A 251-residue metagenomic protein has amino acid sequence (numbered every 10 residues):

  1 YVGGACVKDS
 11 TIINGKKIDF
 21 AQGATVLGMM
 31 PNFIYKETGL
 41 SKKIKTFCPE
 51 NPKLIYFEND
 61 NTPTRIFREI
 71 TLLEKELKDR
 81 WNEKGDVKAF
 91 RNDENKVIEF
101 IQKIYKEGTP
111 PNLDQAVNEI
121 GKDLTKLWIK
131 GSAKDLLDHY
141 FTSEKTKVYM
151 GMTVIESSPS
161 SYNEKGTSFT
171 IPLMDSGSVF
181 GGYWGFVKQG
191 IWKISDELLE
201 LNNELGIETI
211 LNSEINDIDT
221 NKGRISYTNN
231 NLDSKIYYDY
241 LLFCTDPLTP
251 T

Functional and structural regions predicted by a protein language model:
Y1-F100: N-terminal glycine-rich phosphate/pyrophosphate-binding loop and immediately adjacent elements
N59-D60, S160-G166, D219-I225, I236: A short, glycine/Asx- and small/polar-enriched loop/turn that sits immediately N-terminal to a beta-strand
D60-K165: Rossmann-like flavin
W128, L173-K222, L232: Helical element adjacent to the flavin cofactor pocket in flavoenzyme catalytic cores
H139, C244-T245: Short, well-ordered coil/turn residues at beta-beta hairpins and beta-strand->alpha-helix junctions within
T228-Y240, C244: Core beta-strand elements of the Rossmann-like FAD/NAD(P) dinucleotide-binding domain in flavoenzyme oxidoreductases
T249-T251: Short glycine-rich, flexible loops that bind phosphorylated cofactors or substrates
